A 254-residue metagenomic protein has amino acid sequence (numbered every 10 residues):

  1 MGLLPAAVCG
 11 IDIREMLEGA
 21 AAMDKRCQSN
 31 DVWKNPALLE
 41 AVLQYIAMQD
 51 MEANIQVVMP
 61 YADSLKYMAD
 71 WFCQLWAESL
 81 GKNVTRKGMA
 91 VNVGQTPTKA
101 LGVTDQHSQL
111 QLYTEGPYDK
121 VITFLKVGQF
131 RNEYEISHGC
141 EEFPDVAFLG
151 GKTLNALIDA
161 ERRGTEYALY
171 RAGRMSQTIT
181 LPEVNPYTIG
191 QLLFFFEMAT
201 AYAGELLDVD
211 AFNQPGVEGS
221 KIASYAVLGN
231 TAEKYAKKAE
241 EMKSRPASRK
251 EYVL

Functional and structural regions predicted by a protein language model:
M1-A21, A156, A160-R163, R174-I222 (+1 more regions): Short alpha-helices
M1-Y134, G216-L254: Active-site phosphate/pyrophosphate-binding segments
L17, T85-G88, K126-V127, G139-C140 (+3 more regions): Short, surface-exposed, polar/charged, turn-prone segments marking secondary-structure boundaries
D24-C27, A53-Y61, A90-Q95, P144-G151 (+2 more regions): Glycine- and acidic
L39-I46, D50, L80-N83, I136-G139 (+5 more regions): Membrane-targeting and insertion segments and their boundary/processing signals
N92-N185: Helicase-primase coupling helices
